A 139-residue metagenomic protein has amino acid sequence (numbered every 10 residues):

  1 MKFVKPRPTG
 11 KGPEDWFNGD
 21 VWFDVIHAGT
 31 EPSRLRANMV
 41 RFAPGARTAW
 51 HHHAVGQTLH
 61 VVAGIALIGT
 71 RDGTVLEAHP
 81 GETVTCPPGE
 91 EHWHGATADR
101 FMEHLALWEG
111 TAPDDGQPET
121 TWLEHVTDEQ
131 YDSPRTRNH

Functional and structural regions predicted by a protein language model:
M1-R34, E119-H139: A short, N-terminal "cap"/entry segment at the start of jelly-roll beta-barrel domains of the cupin/DSBH fold
W22, R36-H53, P88: Conserved short histidine dyad/triad with adjacent acidic residue
A28, H52, H60, A78-P80 (+1 more regions): Conserved strand-loop elements at the edges of beta-sheets that form or border functional pockets
E31-S33, F42-A46, I65-L67, G73 (+1 more regions): Short, charged/polar surface micro-motifs in flexible loops or helix N-caps
M39-A43, H52-I68, L107-G110: Short, conserved beta-strand element in jelly-roll/cupin
T48-W50, I68-G69, C86, E91-A98: Short beta-strand His + acidic residue motifs that chelate non-heme Fe in jelly-roll/DSBH and cupin folds
T58, T85, D99-T121: A short hydrophobic beta-strand segment most commonly corresponding to one strand of the jelly-roll/cupin
D72-G89: Short acidic-glycine-tyrosine-enriched beta hairpin
